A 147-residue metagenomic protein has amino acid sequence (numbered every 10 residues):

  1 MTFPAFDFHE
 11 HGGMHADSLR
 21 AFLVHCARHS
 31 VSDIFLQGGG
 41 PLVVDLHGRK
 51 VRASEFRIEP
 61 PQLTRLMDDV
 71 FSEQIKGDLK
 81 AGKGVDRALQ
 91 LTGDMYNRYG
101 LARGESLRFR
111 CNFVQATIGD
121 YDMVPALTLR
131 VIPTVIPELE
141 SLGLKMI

Functional and structural regions predicted by a protein language model:
T2-A16, E59-D78: A short, contiguous, amphipathic alpha-helix enriched in charged residues
F8-S32, L91-G93: Phosphate-interacting basic helix/loop segments used at nucleotide- and nucleic-acid interfaces
G13-A21, I58-Q62, G82-G84, S106 (+1 more regions): Charged, alpha-helix-enriched surfaces in structured cytosolic catalytic cores of large nucleotide-utilizing machines
S32-L42: Short edge beta-strands and adjacent turn/loop segments
G38-G40, G48, Q115, P133: Short glycine-rich, polar/acidic loop-and-turn segments at beta strand-coil junctions
P41-E55: Amphipathic coiled-coil signal-relay and dimerization helices
A53-E55, S72-I147: P-loop NTP-binding catalytic core
